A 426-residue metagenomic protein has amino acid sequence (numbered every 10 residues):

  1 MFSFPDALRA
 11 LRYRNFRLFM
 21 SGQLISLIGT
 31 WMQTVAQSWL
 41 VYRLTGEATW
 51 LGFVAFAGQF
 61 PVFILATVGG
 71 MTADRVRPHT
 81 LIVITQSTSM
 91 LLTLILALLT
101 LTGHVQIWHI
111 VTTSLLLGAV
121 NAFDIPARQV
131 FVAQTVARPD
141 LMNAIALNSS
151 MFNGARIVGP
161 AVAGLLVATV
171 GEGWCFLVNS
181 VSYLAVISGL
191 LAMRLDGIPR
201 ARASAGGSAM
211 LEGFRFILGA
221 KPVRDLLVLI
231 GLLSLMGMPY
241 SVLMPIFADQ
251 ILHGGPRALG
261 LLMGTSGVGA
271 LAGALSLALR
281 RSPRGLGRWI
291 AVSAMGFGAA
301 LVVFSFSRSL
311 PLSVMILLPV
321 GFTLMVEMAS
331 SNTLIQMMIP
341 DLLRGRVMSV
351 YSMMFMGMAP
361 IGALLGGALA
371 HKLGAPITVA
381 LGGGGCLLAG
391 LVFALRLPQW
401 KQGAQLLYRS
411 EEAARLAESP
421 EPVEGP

Functional and structural regions predicted by a protein language model:
M1-P426: Alpha-helical transmembrane-bundle signature of multi-pass membrane transport and export proteins
